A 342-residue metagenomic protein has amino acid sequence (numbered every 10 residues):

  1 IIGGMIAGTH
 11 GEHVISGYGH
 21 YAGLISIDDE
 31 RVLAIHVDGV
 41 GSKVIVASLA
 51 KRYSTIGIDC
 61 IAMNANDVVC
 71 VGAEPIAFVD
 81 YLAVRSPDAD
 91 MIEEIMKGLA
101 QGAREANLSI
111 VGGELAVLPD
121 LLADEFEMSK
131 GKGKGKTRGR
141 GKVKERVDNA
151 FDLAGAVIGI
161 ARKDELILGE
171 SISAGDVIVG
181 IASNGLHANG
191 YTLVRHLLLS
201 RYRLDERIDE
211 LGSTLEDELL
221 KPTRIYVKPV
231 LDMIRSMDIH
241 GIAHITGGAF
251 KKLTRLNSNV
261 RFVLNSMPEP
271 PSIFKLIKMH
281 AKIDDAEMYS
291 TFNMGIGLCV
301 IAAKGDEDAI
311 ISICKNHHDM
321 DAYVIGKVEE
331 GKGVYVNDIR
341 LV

Functional and structural regions predicted by a protein language model:
I1-V69, N107, L118-L121, K142-V143 (+4 more regions): N-terminal glycine-rich phosphate/pyrophosphate-binding loops that anchor nucleotide-derived ligands and cofactors
I27, V32, V40-V44, D59-C60 (+3 more regions): Glycine-rich anion-binding loops of enzyme active sites
D28-G41, G169, L204-D205, M267-K278: Acidic-glycine-rich active-site phosphate/pyrophosphate-binding loop
G39-R52, D80, E210-T214, K282: Glycine/charged-rich beta-loop-alpha catalytic/anionic-binding loops adjacent to active sites
N66-E74, R255-L256, A302-A303: Alpha-helix C-terminal capping segments
M91-S109, L115, L121-L153, R201-L220 (+1 more regions): Glycine-/charge-enriched secondary-structure boundary and capping motifs
A174-S213, D217: Acidic, glycine-rich loop-and-beta core segments that form the ion-binding/anion-interacting portion of active sites
